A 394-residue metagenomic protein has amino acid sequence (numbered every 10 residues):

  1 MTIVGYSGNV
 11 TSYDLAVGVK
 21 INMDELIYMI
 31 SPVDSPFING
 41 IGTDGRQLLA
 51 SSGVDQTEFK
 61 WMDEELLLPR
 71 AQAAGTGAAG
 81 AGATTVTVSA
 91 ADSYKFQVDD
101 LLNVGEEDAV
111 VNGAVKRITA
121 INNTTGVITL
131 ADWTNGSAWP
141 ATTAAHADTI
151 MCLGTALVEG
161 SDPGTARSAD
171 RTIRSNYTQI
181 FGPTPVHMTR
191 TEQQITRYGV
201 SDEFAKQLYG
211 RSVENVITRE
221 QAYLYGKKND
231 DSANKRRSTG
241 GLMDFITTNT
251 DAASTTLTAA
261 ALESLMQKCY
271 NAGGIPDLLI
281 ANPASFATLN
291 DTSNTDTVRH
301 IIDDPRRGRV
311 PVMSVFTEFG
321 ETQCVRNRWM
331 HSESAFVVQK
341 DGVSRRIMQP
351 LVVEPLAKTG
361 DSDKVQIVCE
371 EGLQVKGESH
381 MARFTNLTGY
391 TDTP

Functional and structural regions predicted by a protein language model:
T2-D24, G53-K60, V312-T322, R326-P394: Hydrophobic, glycine-enriched assembly/anchoring segments
G8-S137: Autoprocessing Asn-cyclization modules and mimics
N39-T43, R190-Q193, F204, A259-A260: Short linear interaction motifs
Q56-E64, S161-L242, K268-T288, P350-Q374: Long, contiguous amphipathic alpha-helices that act as assembly "spine/axial" helices in icosahedral shell and virion
K60-L67, D251, A260-Q349: Extended oligomerization regions of viral-like shell subunits
A79-T84, G105, N112, T124 (+3 more regions): Surface-exposed, low-hydrophobicity beta-strand/loop segments enriched in small/polar/acidic residues
A131-L157: Surface-exposed interaction regions enriched in Ser/Thr/Asp/Glu that occur as long low-complexity tracts or repetitive
K235-L257: Long, K/E/R/D-enriched contiguous segments that form extended
